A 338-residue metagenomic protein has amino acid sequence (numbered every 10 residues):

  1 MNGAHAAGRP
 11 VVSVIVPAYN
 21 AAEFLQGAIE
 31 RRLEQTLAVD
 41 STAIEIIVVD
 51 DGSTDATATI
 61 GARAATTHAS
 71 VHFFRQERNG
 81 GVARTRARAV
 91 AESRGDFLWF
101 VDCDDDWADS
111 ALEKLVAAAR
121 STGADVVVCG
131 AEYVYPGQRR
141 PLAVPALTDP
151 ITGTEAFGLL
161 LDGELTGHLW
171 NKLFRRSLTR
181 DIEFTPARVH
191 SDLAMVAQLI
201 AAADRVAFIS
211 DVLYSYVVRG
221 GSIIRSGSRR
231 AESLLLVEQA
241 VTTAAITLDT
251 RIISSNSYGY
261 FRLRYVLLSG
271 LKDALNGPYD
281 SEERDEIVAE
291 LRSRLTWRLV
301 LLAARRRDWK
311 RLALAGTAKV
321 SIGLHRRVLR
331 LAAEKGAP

Functional and structural regions predicted by a protein language model:
M1-A4, N276-P338: Membrane-interface aromatic/basic loop that binds lipid-linked glycans or pyrophosphate carriers, typified by
P10-S13, E45, A194: Cell-envelope/extracellular polymer assembly enzymes that use nucleotide-activated donors
A21-T36: Short, well-formed alpha-helical segments that are part of the catalytic scaffolds of diverse glycosyltransferases
R31, D50-I60, R78, W107: A conserved acidic beta->alpha catalytic loop
D40-G52, H72-Q76, C103: Short beta-strand/loop segment that forms part of the nucleotide-sugar
Q76-S93, F100-D106: Glycine-rich, basic loop-to-helix element that forms the pyrophosphate-binding segment of sugar-nucleotide handling
C103-A207, G221-G227, A231: Donor-binding/catalytic cores of nucleotide-activated saccharide and glycerol-phosphate transferases/polymerases
L213-R219, R225-I253, Y265, S269-R298: Catalytic core of nucleotide-sugar-dependent glycosyltransferases
